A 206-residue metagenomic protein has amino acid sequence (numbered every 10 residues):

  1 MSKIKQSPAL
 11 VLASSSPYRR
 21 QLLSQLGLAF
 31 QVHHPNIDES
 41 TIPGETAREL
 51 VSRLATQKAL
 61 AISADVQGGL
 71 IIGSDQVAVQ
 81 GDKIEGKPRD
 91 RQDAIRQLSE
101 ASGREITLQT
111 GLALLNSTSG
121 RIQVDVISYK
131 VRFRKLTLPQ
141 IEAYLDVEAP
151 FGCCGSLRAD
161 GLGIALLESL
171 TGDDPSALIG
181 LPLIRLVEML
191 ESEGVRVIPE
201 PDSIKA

Functional and structural regions predicted by a protein language model:
K3-L10, A47-A206: Anionic-ligand binding patches
K5-L28: N-terminal beta1-alpha1 ligand-phosphate binding loop
S15, P35, S117: Cofactor-binding loop segments of dinucleotide-utilizing enzymes, especially the Rossmann-like FAD- and NAD(P)+-binding
L28-A29, R158: A generic short alpha-helical patch detector that favors 3-5-residue windows in or near N-terminal regions
A29-Q31, R196: Residue-level detector of anion-binding/catalytic polar loops
Q31-S40: A short beta-strand-loop structural module common to alpha/beta enzyme folds
T41-T46: A short, surface-exposed loop/turn module that caps and links secondary-structure elements
